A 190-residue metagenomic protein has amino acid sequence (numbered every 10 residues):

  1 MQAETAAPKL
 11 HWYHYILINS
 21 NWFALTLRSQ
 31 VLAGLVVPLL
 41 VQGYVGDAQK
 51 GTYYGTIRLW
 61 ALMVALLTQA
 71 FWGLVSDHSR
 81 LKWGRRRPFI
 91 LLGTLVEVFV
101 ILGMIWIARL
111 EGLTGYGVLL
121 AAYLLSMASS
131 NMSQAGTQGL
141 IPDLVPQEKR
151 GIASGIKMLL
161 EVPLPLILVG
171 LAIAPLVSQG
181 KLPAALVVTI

Functional and structural regions predicted by a protein language model:
Q2-L62: Helix-loop boundary and gating motifs at the non-cytosolic
P38-L39, G43, D77, I105-L110 (+1 more regions): Transmembrane alpha-helix termini and helix-breaking/packing motifs in multi-pass membrane transporters
L40-D47, H78-S79, L140-V145: Helix-to-coil boundary motifs at intracellular loop junctions of multi-pass secondary transporters
Y54-S79, F99, L166-V169: Central cavity-lining transmembrane alpha-helices of secondary-active solute carriers, predominantly the Major
W60-L66, G151-V177: Glycine-rich segments within core transmembrane alpha-helices of 12-TM secondary carriers
H78-V96: Cytoplasmic membrane-interface "Motif A"-like loop-to-helix N-cap segments of 12-TM Major Facilitator Superfamily
I90-L113: C-terminal ends and interior cores of transmembrane alpha-helices in multi-pass membrane transporters/permeases
L125-L160: Cytoplasmic helix-loop-helix junction between adjacent transmembrane helices in 12-TM secondary transporters
